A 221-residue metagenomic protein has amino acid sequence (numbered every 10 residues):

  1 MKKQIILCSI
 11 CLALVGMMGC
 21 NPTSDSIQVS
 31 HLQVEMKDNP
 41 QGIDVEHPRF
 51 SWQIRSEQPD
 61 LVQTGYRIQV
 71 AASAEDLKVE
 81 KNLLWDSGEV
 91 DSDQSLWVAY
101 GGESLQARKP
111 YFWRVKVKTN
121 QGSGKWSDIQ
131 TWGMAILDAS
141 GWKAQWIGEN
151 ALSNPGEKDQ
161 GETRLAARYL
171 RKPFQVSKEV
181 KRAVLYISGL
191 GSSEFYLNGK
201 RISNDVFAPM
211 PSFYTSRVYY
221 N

Functional and structural regions predicted by a protein language model:
M18-G19: C-terminal motif of bacterial Sec signal peptides marking the signal peptidase cleavage site
T23-P59, I129-A139: Pro/Thr/Ser/Gly-rich low-complexity, intrinsically disordered linker/stalk tracts
E46-F50, L170, K181-A183: Structural beta-strand segments of beta-rich domains
L61-P110, N120-W126, W142-A151: Recognizes extended acidic, P/S/T-rich segments that occur within or adjacent to Ig-like beta-sandwich modules
W97-S104, L197-N221: Beta-strand-rich ligand-recognition modules
R164-V176, R217-N221: Short beta-strands within extracellular/lumenal beta-sheet-rich domains
F174-S177, K181-L197: Aromatic-lined ligand-binding clefts that engage carbohydrates, nucleic acids, or primary amines
